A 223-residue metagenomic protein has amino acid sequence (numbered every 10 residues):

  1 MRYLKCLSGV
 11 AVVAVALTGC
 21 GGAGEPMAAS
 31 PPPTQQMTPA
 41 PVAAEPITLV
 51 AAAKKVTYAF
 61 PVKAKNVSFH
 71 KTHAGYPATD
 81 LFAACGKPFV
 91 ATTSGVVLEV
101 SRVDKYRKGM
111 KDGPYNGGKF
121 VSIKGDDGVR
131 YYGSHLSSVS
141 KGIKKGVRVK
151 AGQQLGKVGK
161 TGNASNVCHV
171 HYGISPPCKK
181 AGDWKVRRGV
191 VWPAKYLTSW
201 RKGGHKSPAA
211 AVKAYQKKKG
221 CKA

Functional and structural regions predicted by a protein language model:
M1-A51, H205, A214-A223: N-terminal secretion targeting segments of exported proteins
R2, K54-V56, G173-A223: Acidic, glycine-rich catalytic/binding loops that coordinate metals and/or anionic ligands
P32-P77: Extracytoplasmic low-complexity, Pro/Thr/Ser/Ala/Gly-rich segments that lie immediately after a secretion/anchoring
A53, A74-A78, A84, T92 (+3 more regions): Extracytoplasmic
V62-T93, V100-G113: Short glycine/threonine/proline-enriched tight-turn/helix- or strand-capping micro-motif at secondary-structure
P88-V100, G142-V158: Short, well-structured beta-strand-loop connectors
S94-S138, G142, C168-H169, G173: Zn2+-dependent peptidoglycan hydrolase active-site motif and core
G109-K111, V121, K150-A164: Short hydrophobic beta/alpha edge segments that flank linear recognition/processing sites
